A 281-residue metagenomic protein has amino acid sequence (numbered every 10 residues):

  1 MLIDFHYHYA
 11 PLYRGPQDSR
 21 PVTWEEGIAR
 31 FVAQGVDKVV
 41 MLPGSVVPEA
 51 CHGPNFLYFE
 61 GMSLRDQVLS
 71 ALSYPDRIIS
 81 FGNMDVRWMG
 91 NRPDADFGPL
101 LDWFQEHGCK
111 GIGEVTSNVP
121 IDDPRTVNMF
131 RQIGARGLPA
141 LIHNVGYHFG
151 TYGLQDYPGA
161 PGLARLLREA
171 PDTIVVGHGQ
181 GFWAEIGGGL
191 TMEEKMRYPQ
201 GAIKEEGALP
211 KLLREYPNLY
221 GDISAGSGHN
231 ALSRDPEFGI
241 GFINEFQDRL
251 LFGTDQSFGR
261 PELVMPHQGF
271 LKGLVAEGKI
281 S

Functional and structural regions predicted by a protein language model:
M1-S63: An N-terminally biased module of ancient metal coordination in phosphate/nucleic-acid-related enzymes
L2-F5, V40-P43, F81-N83, G113 (+3 more regions): Active-site neighborhood of phospho(di)ester-bond hydrolases with catalytic His/Asp-centered motifs
H6, F31, F104, I112 (+3 more regions): Conserved, mostly hydrophobic/aromatic
A10-L12, V46-E49, V86-M89, V119-I121 (+4 more regions): Active-site environment of divalent metal-dependent phosphoester hydrolases
V22-I28, F59-S70, A95-P99, G159-A164 (+2 more regions): Alpha-helical scaffolding within the catalytic cores of extracellular/periplasmic polymer-degrading hydrolases
G53-P158: Active-site gating/metal-coordination segments in enzymes
G111, T126-F252: Catalytic pocket-lining loop regions of alpha/beta-barrel enzymes, especially the amidohydrolase/enolase/GH5 lineages
Q247, L251-S281: His/Asp/Glu-enriched, well-ordered alpha-helical/loop segment that forms or immediately abuts the divalent-metal
